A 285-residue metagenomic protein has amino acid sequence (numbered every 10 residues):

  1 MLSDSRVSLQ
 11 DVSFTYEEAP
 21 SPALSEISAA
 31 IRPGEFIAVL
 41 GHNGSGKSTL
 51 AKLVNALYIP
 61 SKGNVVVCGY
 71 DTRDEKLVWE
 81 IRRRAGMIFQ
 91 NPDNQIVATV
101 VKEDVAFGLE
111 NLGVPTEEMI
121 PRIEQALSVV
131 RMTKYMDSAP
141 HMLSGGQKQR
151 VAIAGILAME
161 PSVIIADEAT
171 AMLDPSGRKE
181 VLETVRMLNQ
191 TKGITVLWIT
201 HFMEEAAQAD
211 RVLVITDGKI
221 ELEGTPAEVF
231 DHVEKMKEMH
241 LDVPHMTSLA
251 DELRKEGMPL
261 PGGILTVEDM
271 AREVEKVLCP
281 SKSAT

Functional and structural regions predicted by a protein language model:
L40-H42: The feature captures the beta-strand-to-loop junction immediately N-terminal to the Walker
N55: Helix-to-loop junction immediately C-terminal to a conserved catalytic motif
G63-R73, I81: Conserved ABC transporter NBD signature motif
E117-Y135: Conserved ABC ATPase "signature" region
A139-L143, Q147: Conserved ABC ATPase signature
I164-D167: Catalytic Walker B motif of ABC-type/P-loop ATPase nucleotide-binding domains
